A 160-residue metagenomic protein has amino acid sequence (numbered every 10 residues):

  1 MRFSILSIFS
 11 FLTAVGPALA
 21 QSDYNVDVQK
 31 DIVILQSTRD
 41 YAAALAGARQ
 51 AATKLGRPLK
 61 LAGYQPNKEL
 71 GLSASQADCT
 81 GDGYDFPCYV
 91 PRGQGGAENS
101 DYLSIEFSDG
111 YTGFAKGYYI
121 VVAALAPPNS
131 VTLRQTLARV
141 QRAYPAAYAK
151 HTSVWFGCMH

Functional and structural regions predicted by a protein language model:
S4-A14: Bacterial N-terminal signal peptides
L19-H160: Acidic/polar low-complexity segments and flexible, solvent-exposed patches
